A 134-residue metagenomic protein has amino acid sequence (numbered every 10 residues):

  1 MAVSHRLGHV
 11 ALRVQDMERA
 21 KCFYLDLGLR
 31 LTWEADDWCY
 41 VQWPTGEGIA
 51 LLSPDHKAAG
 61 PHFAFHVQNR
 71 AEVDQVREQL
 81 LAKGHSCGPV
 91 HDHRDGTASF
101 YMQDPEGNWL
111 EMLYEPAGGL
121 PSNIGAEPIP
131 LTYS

Functional and structural regions predicted by a protein language model:
M1-E18, F63, G118-S134: N-terminal beta-strand motif that seeds the catalytic metal site of vicinal oxygen chelate
S4, A11-I49: Core segments of cupin and vicinal oxygen chelate
L7-V14, D55-Q79, A98-Q103, N108: Vicinal oxygen chelate
A35-W38, A58-A59, R94-A98: Short acidic/glycine-enriched loop/turn segments that link adjacent beta-strands
D37, P54, L113-E115: Residue-level structural signal for beta-strand termini and adjacent loop
T45, D55, P116-G118: Solvent-exposed strand-loop boundary residues in beta-sheet-rich modules
R77, K83-S134: Vicinal oxygen chelate
